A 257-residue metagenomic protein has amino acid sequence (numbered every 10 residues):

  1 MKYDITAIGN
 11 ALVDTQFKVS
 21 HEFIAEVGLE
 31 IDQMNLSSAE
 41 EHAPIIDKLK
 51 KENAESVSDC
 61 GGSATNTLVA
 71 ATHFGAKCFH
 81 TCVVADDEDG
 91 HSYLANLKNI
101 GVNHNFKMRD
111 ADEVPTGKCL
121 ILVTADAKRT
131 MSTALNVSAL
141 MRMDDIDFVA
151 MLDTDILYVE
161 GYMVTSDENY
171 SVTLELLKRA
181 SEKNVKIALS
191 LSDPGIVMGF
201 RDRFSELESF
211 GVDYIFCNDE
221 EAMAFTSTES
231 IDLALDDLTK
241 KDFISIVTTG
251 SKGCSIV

Functional and structural regions predicted by a protein language model:
M1-T81, H91-S92: Glycine-rich phosphate/adenosyl-contacting loop at the front of the ribokinase-like
T6-A7, T133, I156-Y158, A188 (+2 more regions): Structural motif
I8-N10, V83-D86, V123-A125, A134 (+1 more regions): Cofactor-binding loop segments of dinucleotide-utilizing enzymes, especially the Rossmann-like FAD- and NAD(P)+-binding
T65-T72, T173-S181: Histidine-anchored nucleotide/phosphate-binding helix
C78-T81, H104, I187, S245: Hydrophobic anchor at the start of a short beta-strand that flanks the dinucleotide cofactor-binding loop
N96-E113: A glycine-rich helix N-cap at a beta->alpha junction
N105-D110, I121-D167: Conserved phosphate-binding/catalytic loop of the ribokinase/pfkB sugar-kinase fold
L174, S181-K186, L191-V257: Conserved phosphate/ATP/ADP-binding segment of small-molecule kinases
